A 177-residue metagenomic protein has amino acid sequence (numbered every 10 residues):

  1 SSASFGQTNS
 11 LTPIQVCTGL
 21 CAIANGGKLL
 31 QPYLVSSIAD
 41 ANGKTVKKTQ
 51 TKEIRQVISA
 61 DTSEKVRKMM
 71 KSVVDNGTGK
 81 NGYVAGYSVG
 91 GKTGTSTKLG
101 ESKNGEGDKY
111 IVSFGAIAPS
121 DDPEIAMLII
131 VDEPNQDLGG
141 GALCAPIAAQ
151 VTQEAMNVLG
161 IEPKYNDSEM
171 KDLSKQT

Functional and structural regions predicted by a protein language model:
S1-E53, M70-G160: Active-site beta-strand/loop architecture of penicillin-binding DD-peptidases
R55-V57: A glycine- and small/hydrophobic-rich beta-loop-beta segment that serves as a flexible "lid/hinge" or phosphate-binding
A60-D61: A structural-propensity feature for long, helix-poor, extended segments
E162-T177: Short, highly charged C-terminal tails/helix-capping segments
